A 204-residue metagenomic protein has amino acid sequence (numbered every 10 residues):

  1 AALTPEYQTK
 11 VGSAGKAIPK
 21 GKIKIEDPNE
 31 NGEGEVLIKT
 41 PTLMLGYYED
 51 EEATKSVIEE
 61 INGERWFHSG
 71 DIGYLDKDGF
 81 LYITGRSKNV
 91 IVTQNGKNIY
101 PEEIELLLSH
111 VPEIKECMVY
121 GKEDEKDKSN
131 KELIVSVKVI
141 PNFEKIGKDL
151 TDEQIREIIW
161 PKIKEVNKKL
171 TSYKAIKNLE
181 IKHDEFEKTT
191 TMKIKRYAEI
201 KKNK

Functional and structural regions predicted by a protein language model:
A1-P5, I18-K20, I99: Conserved A3 ("GATE") glycine/threonine-rich loop of ANL adenylate-forming enzymes
A1-V11, D50-A53: Active-site loops of AMP-binding adenylate-forming
E26, G70-I72, H110-P141: C-terminal boundary motif of the adenylate-forming
E30-T93, P101: Conserved ATP-binding/catalytic segment of the ANL
L43, F80-S109, F143-E153, L170-I176: Adenylate-forming
F80-T84, N89-V90, N130-L133, R196-N203: AMP-dependent adenylate-forming
M118-G121, W160, K164-K204: Conserved C-terminal "lid"/linker of ANL adenylate-forming enzymes
D124-K148, K168-I181: Conserved loop-to-beta-strand segment in the C-terminal subdomain of adenylate-forming
